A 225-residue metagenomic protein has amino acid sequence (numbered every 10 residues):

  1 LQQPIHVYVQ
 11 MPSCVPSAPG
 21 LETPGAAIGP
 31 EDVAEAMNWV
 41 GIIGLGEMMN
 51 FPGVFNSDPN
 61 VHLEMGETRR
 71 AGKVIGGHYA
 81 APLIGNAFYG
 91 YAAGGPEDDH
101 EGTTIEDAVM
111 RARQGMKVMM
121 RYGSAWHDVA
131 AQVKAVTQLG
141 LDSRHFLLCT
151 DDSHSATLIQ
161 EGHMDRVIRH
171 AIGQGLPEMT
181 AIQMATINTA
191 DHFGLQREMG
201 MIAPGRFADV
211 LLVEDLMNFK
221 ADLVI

Functional and structural regions predicted by a protein language model:
L1-G72, L139: Divalent-metal coordination cores built from histidine and acidic residues
V7, M120, S124, M199 (+1 more regions): Phosphate/diphosphate-binding loops
V7-M11, I43-E47, I75-G77, D98-H100 (+2 more regions): Hydrophobic faces of well-ordered beta-strands that scaffold small-molecule active sites in alpha/beta enzyme cores
G41-I42, A71-G72, G90-D98, A112-M119 (+1 more regions): Glycine-enriched alpha-helix->loop->beta-strand junction motifs that scaffold or abut catalytic
L45, R111, A181: Conserved, mostly hydrophobic/aromatic
E47-I105, Y122: Divalent metal-binding pocket/active-site signature
S57-D58, L83-A92, V109-M110, Q114 (+3 more regions): Histidine/acidic-residue-rich catalytic or RNA/ligand-binding cores of hydrolases and nuclease-related proteins
V136-A208, L212-L216: His/Asp/Glu-enriched, well-ordered alpha-helical/loop segment that forms or immediately abuts the divalent-metal
